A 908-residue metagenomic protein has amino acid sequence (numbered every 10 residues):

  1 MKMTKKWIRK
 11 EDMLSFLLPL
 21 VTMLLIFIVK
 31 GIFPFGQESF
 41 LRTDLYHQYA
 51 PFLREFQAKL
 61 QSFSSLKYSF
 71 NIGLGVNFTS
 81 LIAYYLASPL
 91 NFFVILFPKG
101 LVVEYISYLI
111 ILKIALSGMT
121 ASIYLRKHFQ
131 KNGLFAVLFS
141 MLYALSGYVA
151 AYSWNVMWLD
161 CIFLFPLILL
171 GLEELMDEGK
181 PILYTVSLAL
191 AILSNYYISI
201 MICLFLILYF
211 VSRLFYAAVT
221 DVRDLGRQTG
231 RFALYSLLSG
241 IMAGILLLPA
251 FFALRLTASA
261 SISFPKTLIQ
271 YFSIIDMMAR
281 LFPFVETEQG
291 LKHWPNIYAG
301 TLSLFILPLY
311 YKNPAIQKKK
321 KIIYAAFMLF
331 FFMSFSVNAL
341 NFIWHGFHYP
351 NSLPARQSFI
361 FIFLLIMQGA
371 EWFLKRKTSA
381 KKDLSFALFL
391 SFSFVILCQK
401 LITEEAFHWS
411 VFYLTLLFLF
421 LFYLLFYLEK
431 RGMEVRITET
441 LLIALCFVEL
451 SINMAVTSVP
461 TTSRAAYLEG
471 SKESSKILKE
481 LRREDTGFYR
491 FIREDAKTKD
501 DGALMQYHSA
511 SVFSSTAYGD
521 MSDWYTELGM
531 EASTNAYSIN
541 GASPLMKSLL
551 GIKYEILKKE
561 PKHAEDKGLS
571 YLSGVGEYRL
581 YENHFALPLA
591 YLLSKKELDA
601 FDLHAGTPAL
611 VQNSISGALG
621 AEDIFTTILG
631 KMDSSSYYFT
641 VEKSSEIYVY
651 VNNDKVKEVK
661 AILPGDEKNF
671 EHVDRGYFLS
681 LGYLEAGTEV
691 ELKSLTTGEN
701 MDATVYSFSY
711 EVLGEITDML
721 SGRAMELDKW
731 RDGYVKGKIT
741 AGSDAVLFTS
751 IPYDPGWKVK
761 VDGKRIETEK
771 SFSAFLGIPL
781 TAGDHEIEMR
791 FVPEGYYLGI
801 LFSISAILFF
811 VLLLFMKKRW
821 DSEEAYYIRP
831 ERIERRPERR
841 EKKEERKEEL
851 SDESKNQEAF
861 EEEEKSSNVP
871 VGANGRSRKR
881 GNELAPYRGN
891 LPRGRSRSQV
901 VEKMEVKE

Functional and structural regions predicted by a protein language model:
M1-I32, R231, R436-L442, L808-R876 (+4 more regions): Start-transfer (signal-anchor) and selected internal transmembrane alpha helices of multi-pass inner/ER membrane
K2-T4, I8, F52, G617-R839 (+1 more regions): Active-site-proximal, structured, solvent-exposed surfaces of multi-pass membrane proteins that position macromolecular
P19-M23, I114-K127, G133-A218, R231-F251 (+2 more regions): Membrane-embedded helix bundles of polyisoprenyl
T22-A121, M141-I162, L254-S259, F264-L291 (+3 more regions): Membrane-interface coil-to-helix junctions
T43, H47-F56, P89, Q228-F232 (+9 more regions): Periplasmic/ER-lumenal interhelical loops and adjacent helix-loop junctions in multi-pass membrane proteins
F92-I95, M119, S515-K631, S636-Y638 (+2 more regions): A cross-kingdom signal targeting lumenal/periplasmic-facing segments of multi-pass membrane and secretory-pathway
I198, I322-M333, A339, H348-E473 (+1 more regions): Contiguous transmembrane helix-bundle modules in multi-pass membrane proteins
L445-A465, K479-L550, F585-L610, S614 (+3 more regions): Extracytoplasmic/lumenal acceptor-recognition loop(s) of multi-pass membrane glycoenzymes
